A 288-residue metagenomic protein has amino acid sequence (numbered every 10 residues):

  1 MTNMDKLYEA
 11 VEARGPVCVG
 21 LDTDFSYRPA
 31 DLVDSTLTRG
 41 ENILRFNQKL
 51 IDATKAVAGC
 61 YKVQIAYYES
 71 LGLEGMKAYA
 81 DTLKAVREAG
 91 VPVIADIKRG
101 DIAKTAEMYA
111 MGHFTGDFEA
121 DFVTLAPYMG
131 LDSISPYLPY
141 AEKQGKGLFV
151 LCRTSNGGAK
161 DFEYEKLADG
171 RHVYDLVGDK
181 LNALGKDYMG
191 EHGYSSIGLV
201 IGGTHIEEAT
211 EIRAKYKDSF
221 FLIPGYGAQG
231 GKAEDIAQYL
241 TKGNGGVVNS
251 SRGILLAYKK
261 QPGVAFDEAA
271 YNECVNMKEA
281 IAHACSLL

Functional and structural regions predicted by a protein language model:
M1-V63, Y68-D81, A85-P92, P262 (+1 more regions): Conserved N-terminal beta1-alpha1 strand-loop-helix module at the mouth
V11-E12, I51-V57, L83-E88, L138-Q144 (+2 more regions): Acidic (Asp/Glu)-rich catalytic clusters
A13-V17, A56-G59, A89-V91, E119-D121 (+4 more regions): Short, well-ordered coil/turn segments that N-cap beta-strands
V19, Y61, D96, V123 (+2 more regions): Conserved, mostly hydrophobic/aromatic
D22-S26, A66-Y68, K98-I102, Y128 (+4 more regions): Active-site beta-loop-alpha junctions enriched in small/polar residues
S70-A85, I102-E107, M129-E142, T204-R213 (+1 more regions): Active-site-adjacent beta->alpha loops and helix N-cap segments on the catalytic face of soluble alpha/beta enzymes
I97, D101-G198: Conserved anion-binding
L199, G203-N249, G253-A257: A C-terminal functional module that forms or caps the active site or interfaces directly with catalytic machinery
